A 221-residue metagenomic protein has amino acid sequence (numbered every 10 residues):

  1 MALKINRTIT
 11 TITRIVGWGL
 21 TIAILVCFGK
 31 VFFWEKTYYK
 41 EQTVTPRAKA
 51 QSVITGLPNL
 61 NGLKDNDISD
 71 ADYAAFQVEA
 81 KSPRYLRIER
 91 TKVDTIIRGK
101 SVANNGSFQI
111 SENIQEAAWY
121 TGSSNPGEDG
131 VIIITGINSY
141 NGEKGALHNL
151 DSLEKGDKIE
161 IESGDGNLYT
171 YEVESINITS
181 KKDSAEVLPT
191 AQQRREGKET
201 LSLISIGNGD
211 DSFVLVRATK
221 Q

Functional and structural regions predicted by a protein language model:
M1-I12: N-terminal Lys/Arg-rich, disordered targeting/topogenic segments
T13-I24: Hydrophobic H-region at the start of alpha-helical membrane spans
L25-Q221: Solvent-exposed, non-transmembrane regions of membrane-associated and secreted proteins
